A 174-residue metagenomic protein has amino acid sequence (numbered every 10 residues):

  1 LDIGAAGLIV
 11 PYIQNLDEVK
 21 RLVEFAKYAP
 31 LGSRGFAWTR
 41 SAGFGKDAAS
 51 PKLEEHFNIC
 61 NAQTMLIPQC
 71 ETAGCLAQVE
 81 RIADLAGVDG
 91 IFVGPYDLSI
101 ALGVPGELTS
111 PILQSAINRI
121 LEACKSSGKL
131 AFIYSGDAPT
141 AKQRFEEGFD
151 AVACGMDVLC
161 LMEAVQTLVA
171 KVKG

Functional and structural regions predicted by a protein language model:
L1-I3, E24-G32, F36, N58-N61 (+2 more regions): Alpha-helix-loop-beta-strand connector modules within alpha/beta enzyme cores
I3-A86: Conserved anion-binding
A6-Q14, I67-E71, L108-Q114, L130-S135 (+1 more regions): Catalytic beta/alpha-barrel core
G7-E18, R34, I91-I100, F149-L168: Glycine-rich phosphate-binding active-site loops on the catalytic face of alpha/beta enzymes
L16, L76, S110-N118, A138 (+1 more regions): Non-membrane alpha-helical structural segments and their capping/turn regions in soluble enzymes
A73, A83-V104, T109: Histidine/lysine/aspartate-rich catalytic loop segments that bind and position anionic ligands
C124-G174: Domain-scale selection of a single, long terminal region that carries the protein's primary operational module
